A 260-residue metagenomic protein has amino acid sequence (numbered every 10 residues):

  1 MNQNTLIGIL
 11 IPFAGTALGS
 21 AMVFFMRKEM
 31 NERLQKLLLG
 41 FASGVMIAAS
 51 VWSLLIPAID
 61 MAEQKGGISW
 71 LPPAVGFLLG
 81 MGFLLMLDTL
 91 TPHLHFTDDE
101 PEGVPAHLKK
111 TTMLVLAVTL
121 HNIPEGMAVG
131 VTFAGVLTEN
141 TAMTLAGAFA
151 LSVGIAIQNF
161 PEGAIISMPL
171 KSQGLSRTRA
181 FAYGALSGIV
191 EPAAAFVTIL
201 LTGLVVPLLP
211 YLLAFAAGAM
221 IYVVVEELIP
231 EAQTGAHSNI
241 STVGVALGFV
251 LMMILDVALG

Functional and structural regions predicted by a protein language model:
M1-G260: Intrinsically disordered, metal-sensing/regulatory segments
